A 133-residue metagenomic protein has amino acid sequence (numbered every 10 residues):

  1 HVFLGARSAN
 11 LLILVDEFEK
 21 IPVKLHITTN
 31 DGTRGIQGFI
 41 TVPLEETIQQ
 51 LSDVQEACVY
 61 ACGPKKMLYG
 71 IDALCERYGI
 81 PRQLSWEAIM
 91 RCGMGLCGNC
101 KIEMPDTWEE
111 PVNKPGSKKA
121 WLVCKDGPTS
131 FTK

Functional and structural regions predicted by a protein language model:
H1-I89: FNR/FR-type flavoprotein reductase catalytic core
K65-K66, E87-E109, N113-P128: Local cysteine-cluster metal-coordination motifs and their immediate loop/turn environment, predominantly Fe-S cluster
